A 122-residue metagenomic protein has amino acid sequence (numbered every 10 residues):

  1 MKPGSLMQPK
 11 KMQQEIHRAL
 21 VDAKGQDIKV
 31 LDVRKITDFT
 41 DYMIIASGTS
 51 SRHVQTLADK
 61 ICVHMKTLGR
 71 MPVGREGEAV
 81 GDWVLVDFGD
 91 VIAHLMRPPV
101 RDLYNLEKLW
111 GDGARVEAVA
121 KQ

Functional and structural regions predicted by a protein language model:
M1-F39, S51-V84, M96-V100, L106-Q122: Polybasic/polar functional segments that serve as interface/processing modules
D41-M43: Catalytic metal-binding acidic patch
I45-S47: Short hydrophobic/aromatic beta-strand micro-patches that form the beta-sheet surface supporting nucleotide- or nucleic
V86-F88: Active-site beta-strand termini and strand-to-loop segments that position acidic
